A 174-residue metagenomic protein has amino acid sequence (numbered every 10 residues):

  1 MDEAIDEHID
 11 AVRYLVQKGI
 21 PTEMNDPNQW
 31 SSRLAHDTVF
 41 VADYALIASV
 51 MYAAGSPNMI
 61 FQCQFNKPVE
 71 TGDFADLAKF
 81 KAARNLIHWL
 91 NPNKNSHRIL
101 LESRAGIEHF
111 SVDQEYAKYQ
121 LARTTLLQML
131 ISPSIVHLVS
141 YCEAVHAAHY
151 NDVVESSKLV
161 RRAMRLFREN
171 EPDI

Functional and structural regions predicted by a protein language model:
M1-R165: Helix-rich catalytic cores of soluble enzyme domains
R165, E171-I174: Long, intrinsically disordered, low-complexity regulatory segments adjacent to structured domains
